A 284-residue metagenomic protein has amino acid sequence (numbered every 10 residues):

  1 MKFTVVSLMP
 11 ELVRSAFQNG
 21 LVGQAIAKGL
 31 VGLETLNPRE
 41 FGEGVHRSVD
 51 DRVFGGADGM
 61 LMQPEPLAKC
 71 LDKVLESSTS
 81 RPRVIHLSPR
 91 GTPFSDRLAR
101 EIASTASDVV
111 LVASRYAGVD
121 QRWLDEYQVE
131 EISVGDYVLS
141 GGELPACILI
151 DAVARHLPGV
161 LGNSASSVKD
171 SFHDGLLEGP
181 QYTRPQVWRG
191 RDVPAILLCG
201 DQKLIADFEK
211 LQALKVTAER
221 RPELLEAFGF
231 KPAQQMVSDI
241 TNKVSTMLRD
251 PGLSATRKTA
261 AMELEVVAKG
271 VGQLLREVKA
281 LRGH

Functional and structural regions predicted by a protein language model:
M1-E40: Glycine-rich, flexible N-terminal cofactor/catalytic loop recognition
T4-V6, E34-L36, R83-I85, V109-V110 (+1 more regions): Hydrophobic/aromatic beta-strand patches that form the interior of the parallel beta-sheet core in alpha/beta enzyme
M9, A57, S114, D201: Conserved RecA-like P-loop NTPase ATPase core
V49-C70: Short, structured active-site "lid" loops
Q63-R115, D120-Q121, P158: S-adenosyl-L-methionine/SAH cofactor-binding core of RNA-modifying enzymes
V119, W123-D170: Structured adenosyl-cofactor binding patch, chiefly the S-adenosyl-L-methionine
L144, H156-A195: Internal, active-site/partner-interface "lid" segment
P185-H284: SAM-dependent methyltransferases
